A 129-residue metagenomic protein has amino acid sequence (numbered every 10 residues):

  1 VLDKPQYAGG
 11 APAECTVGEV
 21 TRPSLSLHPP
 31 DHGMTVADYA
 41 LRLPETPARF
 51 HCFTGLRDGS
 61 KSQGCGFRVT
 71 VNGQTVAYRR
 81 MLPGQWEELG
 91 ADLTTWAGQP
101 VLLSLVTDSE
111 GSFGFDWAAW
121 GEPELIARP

Functional and structural regions predicted by a protein language model:
V1-P129: Gly-Asp-aromatic-enriched flexible segments
